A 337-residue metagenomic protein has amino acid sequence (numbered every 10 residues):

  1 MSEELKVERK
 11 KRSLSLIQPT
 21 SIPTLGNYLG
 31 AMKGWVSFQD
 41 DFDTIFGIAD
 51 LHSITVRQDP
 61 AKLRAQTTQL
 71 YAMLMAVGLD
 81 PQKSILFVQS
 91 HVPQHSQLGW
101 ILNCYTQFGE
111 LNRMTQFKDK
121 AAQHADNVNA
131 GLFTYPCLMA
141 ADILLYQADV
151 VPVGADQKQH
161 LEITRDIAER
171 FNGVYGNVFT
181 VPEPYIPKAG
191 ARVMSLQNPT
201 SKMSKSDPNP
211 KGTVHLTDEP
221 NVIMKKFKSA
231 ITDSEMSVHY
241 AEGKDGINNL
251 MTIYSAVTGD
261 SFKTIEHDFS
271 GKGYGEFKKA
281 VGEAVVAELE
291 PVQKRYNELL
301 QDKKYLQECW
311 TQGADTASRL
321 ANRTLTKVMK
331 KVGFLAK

Functional and structural regions predicted by a protein language model:
S2-A141, N297: N-terminal Rossmann-like or analogous alpha/beta NTP/dinucleotide-binding catalytic cores that position adenine
I17-P19, D50-H52, D149-V150, D207 (+1 more regions): Short, histidine-centered active-site or binding-site loop motifs used for metal coordination, general acid-base
L25-N27, Q159, R165-K337: Conserved nucleotide- and phosphate/pyrophosphate-binding catalytic cores in adenylate/nucleotidyl-handling enzymes
D50-L51, A140-L144, P199, A256-G259: Short connector loops/turns at beta-strand edges and beta->alpha or beta->beta junctions
Y71, G78, T106-G109, A148 (+2 more regions): A generic secondary-structure signal for well-formed alpha-helical elements
T106-N112, L145-P152, A256-I265: Short helix-capping/linker segments at secondary-structure and domain boundaries
Q116-F171, Y175, S195: Internal, conserved structured core segments that host functional sites
